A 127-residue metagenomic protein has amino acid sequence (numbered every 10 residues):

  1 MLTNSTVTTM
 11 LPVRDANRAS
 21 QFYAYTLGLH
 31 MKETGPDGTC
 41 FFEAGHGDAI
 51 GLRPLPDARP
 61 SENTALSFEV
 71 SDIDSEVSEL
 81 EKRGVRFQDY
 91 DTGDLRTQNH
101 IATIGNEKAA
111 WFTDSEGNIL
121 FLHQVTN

Functional and structural regions predicted by a protein language model:
M1-L2, V77-N127: Vicinal oxygen chelate
M1-R18, N63-L66, H123-N127: N-terminal beta-strand motif that seeds the catalytic metal site of vicinal oxygen chelate
T3-N4, M10-A49: Core segments of cupin and vicinal oxygen chelate
M10, S67-E69, Q98, W111: Residues within well-ordered beta-strands of beta-sheet-rich folds
M10, Y25, I73, I104-E107: Compositionally biased, intrinsically disordered low-complexity segments
D15-A16, V70-D74: Helix N-cap motif at beta-to-alpha junctions
F22, D74-E79: Short amphipathic alpha-helices within nucleic acid-binding modules
H30-T64, V70-S71, Q88, I119-Q124: Conserved short beta-strand elements that form part of the metal-binding/catalytic scaffold of enzyme active sites
